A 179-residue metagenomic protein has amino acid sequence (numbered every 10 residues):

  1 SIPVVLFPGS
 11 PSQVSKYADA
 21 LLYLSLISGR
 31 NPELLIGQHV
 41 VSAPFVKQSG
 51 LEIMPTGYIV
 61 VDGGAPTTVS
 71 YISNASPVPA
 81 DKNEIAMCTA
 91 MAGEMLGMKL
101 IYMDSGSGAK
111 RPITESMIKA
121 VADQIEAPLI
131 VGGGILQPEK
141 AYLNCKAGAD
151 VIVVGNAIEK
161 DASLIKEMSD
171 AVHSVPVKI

Functional and structural regions predicted by a protein language model:
S1-V131, L136-I179: Alpha/beta enzyme core
